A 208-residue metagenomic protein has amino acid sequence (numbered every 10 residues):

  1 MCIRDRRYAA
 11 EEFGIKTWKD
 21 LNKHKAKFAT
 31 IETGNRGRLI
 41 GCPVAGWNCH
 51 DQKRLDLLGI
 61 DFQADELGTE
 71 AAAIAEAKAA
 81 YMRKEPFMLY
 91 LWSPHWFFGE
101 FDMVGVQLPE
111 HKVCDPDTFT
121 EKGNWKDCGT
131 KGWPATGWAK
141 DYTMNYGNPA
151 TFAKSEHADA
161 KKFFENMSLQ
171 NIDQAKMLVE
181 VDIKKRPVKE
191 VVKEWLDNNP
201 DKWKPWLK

Functional and structural regions predicted by a protein language model:
I3-E12, K140-E156, V179-E180: A bilobed periplasmic-binding-protein/Venus flytrap-type ligand-binding module shared by bacterial periplasmic
R4-I40: A conserved helix-loop-strand patch within extracytoplasmic ligand-binding domains of the periplasmic binding
E11-I15, C42-G46, L67-A71, K154-A158 (+2 more regions): Soluble non-cytosolic domains of exported or imported proteins
W18, N22, N48, Q52 (+5 more regions): Extracytoplasmic/secreted envelope proteins and their assembly/folding machinery, especially bacterial periplasmic
K23-A26, W47, D56-I60, K78-M82 (+3 more regions): Sec-exported extracytoplasmic/periplasmic mature domains
R38-T118: Ligand-binding pocket segment of bilobal, Venus flytrap-like solute-binding proteins
E70-A72, G99-P149, E156-K161, Q170: Periplasmic-binding protein-like
T151-F152, K161-K208: C-terminal functional modules
